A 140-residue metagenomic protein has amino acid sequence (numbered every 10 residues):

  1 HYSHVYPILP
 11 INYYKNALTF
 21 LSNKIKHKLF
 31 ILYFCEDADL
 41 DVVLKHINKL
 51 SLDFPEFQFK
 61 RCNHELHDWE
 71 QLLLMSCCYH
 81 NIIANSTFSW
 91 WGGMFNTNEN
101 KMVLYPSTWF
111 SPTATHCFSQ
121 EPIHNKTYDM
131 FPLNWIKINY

Functional and structural regions predicted by a protein language model:
H1-D68, E99: Core catalytic architecture of nucleotide-activated donor-dependent transferases building glycoconjugates
Y6-L9, F54, Y105, E121 (+1 more regions): Intrinsic-disorder/low-complexity coil detector
N16-A17, F57-F59, N85-T87, S107-W109 (+1 more regions): Glycine-rich loops and low-complexity Gly/Arg-rich segments that provide flexible linkers or classic glycine-based
A17-T19, D37, G92, P132-W135: Generic alpha-helical secondary structure signal
C35, C62, C77-C78, C117: Generic recognition of cysteine residues
N63, S107, N139: Residues at the C-termini of beta-strands that transition into short coil/loop
D68-H116: A donor-sugar binding/catalytic signature common to diverse glycosyltransferases and related nucleotide-sugar
T113-Y140: Leloir-type glycosyltransferase catalytic cores
